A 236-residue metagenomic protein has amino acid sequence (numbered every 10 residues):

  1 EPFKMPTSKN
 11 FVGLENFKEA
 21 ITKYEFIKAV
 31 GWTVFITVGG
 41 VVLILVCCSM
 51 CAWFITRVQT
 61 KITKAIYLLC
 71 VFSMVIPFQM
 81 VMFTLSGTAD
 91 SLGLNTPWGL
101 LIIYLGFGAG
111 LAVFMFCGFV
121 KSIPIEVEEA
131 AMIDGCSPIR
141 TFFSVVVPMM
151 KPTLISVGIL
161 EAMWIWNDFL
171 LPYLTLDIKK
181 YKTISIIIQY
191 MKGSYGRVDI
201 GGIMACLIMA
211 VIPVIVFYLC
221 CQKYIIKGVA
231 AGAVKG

Functional and structural regions predicted by a protein language model:
E1-G236: A structural signal for multi-pass alpha-helical bundles of membrane permease subunits that mediate small-molecule
